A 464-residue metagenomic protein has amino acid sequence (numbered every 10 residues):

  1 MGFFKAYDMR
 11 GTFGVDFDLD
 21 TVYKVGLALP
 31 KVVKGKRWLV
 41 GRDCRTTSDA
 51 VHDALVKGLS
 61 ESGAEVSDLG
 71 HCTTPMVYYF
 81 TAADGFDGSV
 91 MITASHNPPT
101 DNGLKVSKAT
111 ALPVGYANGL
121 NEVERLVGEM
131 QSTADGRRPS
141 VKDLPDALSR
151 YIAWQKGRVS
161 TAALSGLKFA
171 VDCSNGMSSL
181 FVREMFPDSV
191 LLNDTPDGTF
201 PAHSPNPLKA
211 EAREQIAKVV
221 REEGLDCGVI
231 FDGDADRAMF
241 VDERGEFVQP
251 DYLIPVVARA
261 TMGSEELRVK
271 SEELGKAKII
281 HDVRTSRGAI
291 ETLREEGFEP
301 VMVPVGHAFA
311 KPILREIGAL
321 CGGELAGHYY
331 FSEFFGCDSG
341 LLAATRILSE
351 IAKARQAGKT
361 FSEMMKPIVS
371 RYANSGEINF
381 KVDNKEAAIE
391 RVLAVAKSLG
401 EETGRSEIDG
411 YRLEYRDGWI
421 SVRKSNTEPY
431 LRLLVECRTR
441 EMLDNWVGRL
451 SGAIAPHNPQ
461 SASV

Functional and structural regions predicted by a protein language model:
M1-K57, E61-G63, P145-G166: An N-terminal, well-structured beta->alpha segment
K36-D43, S67, K168-V171, A277-V283 (+1 more regions): Short glycine-rich phosphate-binding loop at a beta-alpha junction
W38-N102, M185, S189-V241: N-terminal small/polar loop signature for handling phosphorylated ligands or for N-terminal nucleophile
L69, N121-A153, G157, R244-L267 (+2 more regions): Proline/glycine-rich low-complexity loops and linkers
S89-D101, V220-D242, F247, P300-S339: Glycine-rich phosphate-binding loop
N102-E223: Gly/Ser/Thr-enriched, mixed-charge loops and adjacent short helices that form phosphate/oxyanion-binding elements
L274-V464: Phosphate-binding and adjacent anionic-ligand microenvironments
